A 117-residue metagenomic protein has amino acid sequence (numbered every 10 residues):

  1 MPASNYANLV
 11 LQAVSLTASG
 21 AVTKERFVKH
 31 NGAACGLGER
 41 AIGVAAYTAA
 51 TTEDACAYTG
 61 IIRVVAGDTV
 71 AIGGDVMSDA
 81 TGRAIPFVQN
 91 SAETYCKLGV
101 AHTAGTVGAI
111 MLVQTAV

Functional and structural regions predicted by a protein language model:
M1-V117: Surface-exposed, low-hydrophobicity beta-strand/loop segments enriched in small/polar/acidic residues
